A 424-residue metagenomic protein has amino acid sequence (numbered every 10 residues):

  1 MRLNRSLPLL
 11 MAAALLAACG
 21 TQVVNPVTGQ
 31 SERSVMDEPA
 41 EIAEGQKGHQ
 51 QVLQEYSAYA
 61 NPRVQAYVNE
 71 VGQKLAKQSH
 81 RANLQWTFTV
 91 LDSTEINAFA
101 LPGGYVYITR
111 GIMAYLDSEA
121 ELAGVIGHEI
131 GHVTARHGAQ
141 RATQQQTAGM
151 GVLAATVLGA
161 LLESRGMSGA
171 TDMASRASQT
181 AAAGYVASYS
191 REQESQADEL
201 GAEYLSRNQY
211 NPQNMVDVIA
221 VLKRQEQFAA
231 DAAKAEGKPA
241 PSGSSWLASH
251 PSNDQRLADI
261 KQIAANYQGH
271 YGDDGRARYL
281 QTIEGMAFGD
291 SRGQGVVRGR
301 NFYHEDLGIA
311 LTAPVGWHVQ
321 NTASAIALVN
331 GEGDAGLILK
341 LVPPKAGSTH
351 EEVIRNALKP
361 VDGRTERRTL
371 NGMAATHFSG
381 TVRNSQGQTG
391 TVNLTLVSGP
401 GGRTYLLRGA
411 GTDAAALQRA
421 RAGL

Functional and structural regions predicted by a protein language model:
R2-P8, C19-P314, H318-D362, L370-A410 (+1 more regions): A Zn2+-metalloprotease active-site environment signal
